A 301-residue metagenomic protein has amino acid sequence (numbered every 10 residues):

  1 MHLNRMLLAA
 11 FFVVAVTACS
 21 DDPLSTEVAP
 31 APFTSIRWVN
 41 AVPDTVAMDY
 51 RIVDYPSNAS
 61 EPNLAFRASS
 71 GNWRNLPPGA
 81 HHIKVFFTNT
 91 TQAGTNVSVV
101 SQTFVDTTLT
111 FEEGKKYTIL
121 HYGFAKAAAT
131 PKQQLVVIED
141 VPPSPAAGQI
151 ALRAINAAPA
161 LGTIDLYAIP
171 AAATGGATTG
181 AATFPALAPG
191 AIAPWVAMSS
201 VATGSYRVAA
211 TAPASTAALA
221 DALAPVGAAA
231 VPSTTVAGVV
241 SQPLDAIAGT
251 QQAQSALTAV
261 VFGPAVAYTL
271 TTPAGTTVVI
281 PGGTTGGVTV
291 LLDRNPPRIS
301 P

Functional and structural regions predicted by a protein language model:
M1-T17: Sec-dependent bacterial lipoprotein signal peptides
C19-P301: Intrinsically disordered, low-complexity polar regions and short flexible loop motifs
